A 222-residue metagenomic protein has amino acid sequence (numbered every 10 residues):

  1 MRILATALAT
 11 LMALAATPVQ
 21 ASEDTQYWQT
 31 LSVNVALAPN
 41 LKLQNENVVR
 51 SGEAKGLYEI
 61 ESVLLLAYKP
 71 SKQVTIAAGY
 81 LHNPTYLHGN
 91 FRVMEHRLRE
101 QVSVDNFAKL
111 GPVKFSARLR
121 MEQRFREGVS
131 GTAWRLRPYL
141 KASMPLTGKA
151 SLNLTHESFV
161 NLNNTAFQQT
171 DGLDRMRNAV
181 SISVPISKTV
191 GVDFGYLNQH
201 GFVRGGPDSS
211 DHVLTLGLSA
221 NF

Functional and structural regions predicted by a protein language model:
T17-A21: Sec/Tat signal peptide C-region and signal peptidase I cleavage site
T25-Y27, Y58-I60, M94-L98, S130-L136 (+2 more regions): Residues that define the transmembrane beta-barrel architecture of outer-membrane proteins
L31-V35, L64-Y68, E100-N106, M121 (+3 more regions): Residues on the lipid-exposed face of transmembrane beta-strands in outer-membrane beta-barrel proteins
P39-N45, Q73-A78, K109-F115, G148-L152 (+1 more regions): Repeated loop/turn-to-beta-strand initiation elements of outer-membrane beta-barrel proteins
N45-V49, S62, A78-H82, A117-Q123 (+2 more regions): Transmembrane beta-barrel strands of outer-membrane/channel proteins
S51-K55, P84-H88, A108-L110, Q123-V129 (+2 more regions): Gram-negative outer-membrane beta-barrel proteins
Y86-Y139: Hydrophobic, well-structured mid-protein blocks that either form specific transmembrane helices
L154, A166, L173-F222: Predominantly the C-terminal beta-signal and adjacent terminal strand-loop region of outer-membrane beta-barrel
